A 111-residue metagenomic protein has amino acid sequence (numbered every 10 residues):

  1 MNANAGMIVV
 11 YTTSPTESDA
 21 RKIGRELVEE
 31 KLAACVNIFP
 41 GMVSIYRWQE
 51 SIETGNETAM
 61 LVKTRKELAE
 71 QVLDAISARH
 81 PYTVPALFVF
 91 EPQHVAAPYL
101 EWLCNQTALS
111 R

Functional and structural regions predicted by a protein language model:
M1-R111: Positively charged, small/polar-rich N-terminal and surface patches that mediate targeting and assembly and bind
